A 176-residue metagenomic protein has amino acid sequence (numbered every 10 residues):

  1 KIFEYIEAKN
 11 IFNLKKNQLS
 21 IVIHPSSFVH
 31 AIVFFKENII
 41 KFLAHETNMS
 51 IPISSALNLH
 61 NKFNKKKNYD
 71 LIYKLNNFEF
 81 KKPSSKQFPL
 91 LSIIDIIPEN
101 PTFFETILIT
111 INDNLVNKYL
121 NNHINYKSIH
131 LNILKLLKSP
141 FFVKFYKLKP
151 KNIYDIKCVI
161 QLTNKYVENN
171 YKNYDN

Functional and structural regions predicted by a protein language model:
K1-N176: Catalytic, metal-anchored helix/loop core of enzyme active sites in primary metabolism
